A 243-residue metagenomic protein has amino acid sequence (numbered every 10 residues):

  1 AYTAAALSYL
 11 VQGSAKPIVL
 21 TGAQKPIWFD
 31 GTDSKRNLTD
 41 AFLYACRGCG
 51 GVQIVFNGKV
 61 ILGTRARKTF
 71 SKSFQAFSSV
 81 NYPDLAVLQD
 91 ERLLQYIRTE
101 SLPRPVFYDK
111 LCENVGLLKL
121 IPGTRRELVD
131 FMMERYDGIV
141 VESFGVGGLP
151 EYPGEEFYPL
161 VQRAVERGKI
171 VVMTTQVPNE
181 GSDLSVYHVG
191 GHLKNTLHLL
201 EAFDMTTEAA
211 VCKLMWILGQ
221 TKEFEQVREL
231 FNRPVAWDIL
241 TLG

Functional and structural regions predicted by a protein language model:
A1-K16, E151-L160: Short Gly/Thr/Asp-enriched flexible loops that form oxyanion-binding sites at enzyme active sites
A4, S8, F42, V129-D130 (+2 more regions): Short amphipathic alpha-helical segments and helix-helix/interface helices
A4-S14, L43-G48, V165, G219: Alpha-helix C-terminal capping segments
G13-P17, R47-G51, F56-N57, Y82 (+3 more regions): Short coil/turn connectors at secondary-structure junctions
V19-G22, Q53-N57, K119, E142 (+1 more regions): Short beta-strand segments
L20-Q89: Internal gly/pro-rich beta-alpha loop/helix module that stabilizes soluble enzyme cofactors or their anionic handles
L62-V146, E151-Y152, P234-G243: Accessory alpha-helical/coil subdomains and C-terminal extensions that flank or cap enzyme catalytic cores
V146-G243: C-terminal non-catalytic interaction/assembly regions of soluble proteins
